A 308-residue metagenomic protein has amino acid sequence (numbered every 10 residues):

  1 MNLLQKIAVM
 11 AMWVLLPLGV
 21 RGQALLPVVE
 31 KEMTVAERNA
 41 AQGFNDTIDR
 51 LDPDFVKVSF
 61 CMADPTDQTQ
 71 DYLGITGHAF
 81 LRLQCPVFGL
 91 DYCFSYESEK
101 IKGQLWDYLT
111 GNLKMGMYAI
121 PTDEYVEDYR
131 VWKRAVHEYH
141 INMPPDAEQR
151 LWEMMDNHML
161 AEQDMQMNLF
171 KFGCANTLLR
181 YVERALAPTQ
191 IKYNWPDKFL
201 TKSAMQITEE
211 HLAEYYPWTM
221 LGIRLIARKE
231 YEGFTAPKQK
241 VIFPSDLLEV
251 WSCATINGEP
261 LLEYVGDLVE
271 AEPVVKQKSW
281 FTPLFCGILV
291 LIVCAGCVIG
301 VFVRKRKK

Functional and structural regions predicted by a protein language model:
M1-A8: Bacterial N-terminal signal peptides that target proteins for export
A8, M12-V20: Hydrophobic h-region of N-terminal signal peptides that target proteins for export in Gram-negative bacteria
Q23-A36, N157-K308: Activation targets extended, charge/polar-rich intrinsically disordered C-terminal tails
A24-V56, A63-D64: A eukaryotic "domain-start" boundary segment
D52-A135: Glycine-rich catalytic cores of cysteine/serine-nucleophile enzymes that process amide/ester linkages in cell-envelope
D67-Q70, R134-N142, M159-L169: Second-shell loop/turn segments in exported
M143-D156: A structural motif
